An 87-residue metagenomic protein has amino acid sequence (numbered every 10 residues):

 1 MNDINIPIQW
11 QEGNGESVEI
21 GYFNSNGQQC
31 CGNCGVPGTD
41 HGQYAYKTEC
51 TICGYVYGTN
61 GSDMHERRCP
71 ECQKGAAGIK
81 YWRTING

Functional and structural regions predicted by a protein language model:
M1-H41: Long, charged N-terminal interaction/targeting segments
N5-Q9, C53, N86: Residues marking helix boundaries in flexible regions
Q28, A45-K47, E66: Residues immediately within or flanking Cys/His clusters that coordinate Zn2+ in small zinc-binding modules
C31, C50-C53, C69-C72: Short cysteine-rich clusters marking metal-coordination/redox-active sites
G38, Y57, A76-A77: Cys/His-rich microdomains that often coordinate metals
Y46-T59: Short recognition patches in nucleic-acid-associated and regulatory proteins
G58-R68: Short linker/helix segments within small regulatory modules
G75-G87: Short metal-binding segments enriched for Cys and/or His
